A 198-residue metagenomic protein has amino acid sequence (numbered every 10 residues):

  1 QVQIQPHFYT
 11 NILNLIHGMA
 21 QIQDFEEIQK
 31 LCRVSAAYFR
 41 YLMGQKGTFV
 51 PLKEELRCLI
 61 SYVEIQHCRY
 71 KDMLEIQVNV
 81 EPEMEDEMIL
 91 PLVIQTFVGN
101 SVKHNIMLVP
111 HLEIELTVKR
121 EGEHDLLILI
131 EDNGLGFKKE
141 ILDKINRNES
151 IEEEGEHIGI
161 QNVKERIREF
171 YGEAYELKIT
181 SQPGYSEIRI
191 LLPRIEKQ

Functional and structural regions predicted by a protein language model:
Q1-T180, Y185-L191: Two-component histidine phosphotransfer core
I195-Q198: Short, charged/polar, Gly/Pro-enriched secondary-structure boundary elements
